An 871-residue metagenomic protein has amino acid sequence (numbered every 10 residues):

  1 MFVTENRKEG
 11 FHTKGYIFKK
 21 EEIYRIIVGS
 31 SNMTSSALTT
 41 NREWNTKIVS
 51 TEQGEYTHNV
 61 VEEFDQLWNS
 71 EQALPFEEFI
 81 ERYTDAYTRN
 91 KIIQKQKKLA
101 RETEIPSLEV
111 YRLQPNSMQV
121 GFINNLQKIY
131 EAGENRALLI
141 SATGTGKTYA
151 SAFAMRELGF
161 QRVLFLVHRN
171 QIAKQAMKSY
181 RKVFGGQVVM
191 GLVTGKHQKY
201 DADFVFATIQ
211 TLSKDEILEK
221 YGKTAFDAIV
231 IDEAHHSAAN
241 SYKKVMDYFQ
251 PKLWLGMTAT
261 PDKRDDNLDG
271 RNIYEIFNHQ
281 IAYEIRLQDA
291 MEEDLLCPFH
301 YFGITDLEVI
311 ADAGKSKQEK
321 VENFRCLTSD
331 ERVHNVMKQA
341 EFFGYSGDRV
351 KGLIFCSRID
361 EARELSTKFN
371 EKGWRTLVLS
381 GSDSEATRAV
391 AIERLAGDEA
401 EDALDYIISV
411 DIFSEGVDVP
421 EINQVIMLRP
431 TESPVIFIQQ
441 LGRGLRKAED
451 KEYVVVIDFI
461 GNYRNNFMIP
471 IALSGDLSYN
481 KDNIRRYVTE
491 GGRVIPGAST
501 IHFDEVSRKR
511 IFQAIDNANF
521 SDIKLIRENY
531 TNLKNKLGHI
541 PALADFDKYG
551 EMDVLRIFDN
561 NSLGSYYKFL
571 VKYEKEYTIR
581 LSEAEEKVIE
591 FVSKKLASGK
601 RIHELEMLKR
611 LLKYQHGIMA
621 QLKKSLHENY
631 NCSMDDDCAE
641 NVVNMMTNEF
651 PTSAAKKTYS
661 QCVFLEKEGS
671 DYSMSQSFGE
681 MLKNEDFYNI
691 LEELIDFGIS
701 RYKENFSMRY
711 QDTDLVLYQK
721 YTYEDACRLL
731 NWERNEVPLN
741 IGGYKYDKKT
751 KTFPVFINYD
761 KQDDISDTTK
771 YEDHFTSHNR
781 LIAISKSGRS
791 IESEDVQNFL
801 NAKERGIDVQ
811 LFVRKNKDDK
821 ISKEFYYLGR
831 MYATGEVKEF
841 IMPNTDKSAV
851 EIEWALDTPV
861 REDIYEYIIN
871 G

Functional and structural regions predicted by a protein language model:
M1-N116, V120: PLD/PLD-like phosphodiesterase catalytic module centered on the HKD motif
T88-P115, L126, E341-F342, G347 (+2 more regions): Long, largely alpha-helical accessory region at the distal end of helicase-like NTP-driven motors
E131-M155, R169: Walker A/P-loop
K174, L192-V193, H197-Q198, I217 (+2 more regions): Conserved helicase ATPase core of P-loop NTP-dependent helicases/translocases
H236-H300: Post-DEXD/H (motif II) to motif III coupling segment of the RecA-like Helicase ATP-binding lobe
H279-L353: Conserved interdomain linker/interface between the two RecA-like ATPase lobes of SF2 helicase motors
P434-Q439, R443-L473: Conserved segment of the helicase C-terminal RecA-like domain
I589-V592, E604-M607, D714-E824: Acidic, glycine-rich low-complexity segments with interspersed aromatic residues
